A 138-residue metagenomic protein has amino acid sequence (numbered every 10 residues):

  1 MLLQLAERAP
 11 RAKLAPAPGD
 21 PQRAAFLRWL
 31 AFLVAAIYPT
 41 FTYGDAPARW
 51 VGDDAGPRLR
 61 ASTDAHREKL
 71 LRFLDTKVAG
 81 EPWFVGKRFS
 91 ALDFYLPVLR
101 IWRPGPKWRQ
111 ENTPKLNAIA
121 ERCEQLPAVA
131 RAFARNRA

Functional and structural regions predicted by a protein language model:
M1-A61, A65: GST-like domain detector, emphasizing the conserved glutathione-binding G-site in the N-terminal thioredoxin-like
L2-A6, L27-L30, L71, D75 (+2 more regions): Non-transmembrane alpha-helical segments in soluble domains of secreted/periplasmic/extracellular proteins
P10, A35-Y38, R72, A79-W83 (+1 more regions): Generic structural signal for secondary-structure transition and capping sites
P10, G52, R103-E111: Short helix-capping/linker segments at secondary-structure and domain boundaries
A12-A17, T40-T42, P82-K87, E111-N112 (+1 more regions): Short, hydrophobic secondary-structure boundary micro-motifs
A36, T40-D45, F84-R109, N117 (+1 more regions): GST superfamily/GST-like fold recognition
L59-V78: Amphipathic alpha-helical packing segments from all-alpha helical-bundle domains
S62-H66, N112-Q125: Extended, well-ordered alpha-helical scaffold segments
